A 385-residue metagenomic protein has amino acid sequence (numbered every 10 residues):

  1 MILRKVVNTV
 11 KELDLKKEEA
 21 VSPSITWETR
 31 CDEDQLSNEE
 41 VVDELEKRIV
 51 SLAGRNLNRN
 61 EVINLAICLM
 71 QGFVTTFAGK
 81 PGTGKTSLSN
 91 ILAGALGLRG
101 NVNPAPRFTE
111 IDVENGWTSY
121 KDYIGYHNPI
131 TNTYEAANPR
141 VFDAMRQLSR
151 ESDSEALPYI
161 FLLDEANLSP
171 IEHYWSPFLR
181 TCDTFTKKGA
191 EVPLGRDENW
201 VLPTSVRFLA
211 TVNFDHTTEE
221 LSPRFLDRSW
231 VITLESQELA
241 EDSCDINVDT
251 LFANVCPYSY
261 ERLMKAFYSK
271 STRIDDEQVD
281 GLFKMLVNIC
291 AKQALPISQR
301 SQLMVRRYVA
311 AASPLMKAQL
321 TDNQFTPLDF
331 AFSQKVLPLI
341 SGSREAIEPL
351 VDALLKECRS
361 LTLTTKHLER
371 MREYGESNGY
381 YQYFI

Functional and structural regions predicted by a protein language model:
M1-I385: C-terminal regulatory/interaction module of P-loop NTP-utilizing enzymes
